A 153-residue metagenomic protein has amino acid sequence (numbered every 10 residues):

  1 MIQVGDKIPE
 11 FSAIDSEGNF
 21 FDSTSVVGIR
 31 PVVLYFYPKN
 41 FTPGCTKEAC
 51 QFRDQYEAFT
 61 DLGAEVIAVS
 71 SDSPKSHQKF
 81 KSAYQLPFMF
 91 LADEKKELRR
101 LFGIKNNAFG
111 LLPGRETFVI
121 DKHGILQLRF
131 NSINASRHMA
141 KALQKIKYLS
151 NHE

Functional and structural regions predicted by a protein language model:
M1-E153: Chalcogenol-based redox active-site neighborhoods
